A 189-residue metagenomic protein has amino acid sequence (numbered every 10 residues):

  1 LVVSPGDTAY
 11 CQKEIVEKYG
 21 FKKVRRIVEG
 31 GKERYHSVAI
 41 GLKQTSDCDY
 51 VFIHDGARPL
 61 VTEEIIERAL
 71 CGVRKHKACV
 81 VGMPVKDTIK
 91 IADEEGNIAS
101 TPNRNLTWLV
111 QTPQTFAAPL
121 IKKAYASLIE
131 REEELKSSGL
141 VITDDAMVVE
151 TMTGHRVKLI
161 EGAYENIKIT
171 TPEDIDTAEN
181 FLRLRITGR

Functional and structural regions predicted by a protein language model:
L1-C48, R131-S138: Conserved N-terminal catalytic core of the sugar/cofactor nucleotidyltransferase
S4-P5, M83, G162: Cofactor-binding loop segments of dinucleotide-utilizing enzymes, especially the Rossmann-like FAD- and NAD(P)+-binding
T8, Y35-V38, I53, I66 (+4 more regions): A general structural signal for well-ordered alpha-helical segments in protein cores
C11-Q12, A69, I89, A178: Hydrophobic packing residues within well-ordered alpha-helices of enzyme cores
F21, D47-D49, K75-A78, G154-H155 (+1 more regions): Short, high-confidence coil segments that cap the C-terminus of an alpha-helix and link into the following beta-strand
R26, E33-E94, Q111: Conserved beta-loop-beta/alpha segment of the NTase-like Rossmann-fold superfamily that binds/positions NTPs
I91-F116: Short, flexible, basic/aromatic active-site loop/helix in glycosyltransferases
T107-R189: Conserved alpha/beta core of the MobA/IspD/sugar-nucleotide pyrophosphorylase nucleotidyltransferase superfamily
